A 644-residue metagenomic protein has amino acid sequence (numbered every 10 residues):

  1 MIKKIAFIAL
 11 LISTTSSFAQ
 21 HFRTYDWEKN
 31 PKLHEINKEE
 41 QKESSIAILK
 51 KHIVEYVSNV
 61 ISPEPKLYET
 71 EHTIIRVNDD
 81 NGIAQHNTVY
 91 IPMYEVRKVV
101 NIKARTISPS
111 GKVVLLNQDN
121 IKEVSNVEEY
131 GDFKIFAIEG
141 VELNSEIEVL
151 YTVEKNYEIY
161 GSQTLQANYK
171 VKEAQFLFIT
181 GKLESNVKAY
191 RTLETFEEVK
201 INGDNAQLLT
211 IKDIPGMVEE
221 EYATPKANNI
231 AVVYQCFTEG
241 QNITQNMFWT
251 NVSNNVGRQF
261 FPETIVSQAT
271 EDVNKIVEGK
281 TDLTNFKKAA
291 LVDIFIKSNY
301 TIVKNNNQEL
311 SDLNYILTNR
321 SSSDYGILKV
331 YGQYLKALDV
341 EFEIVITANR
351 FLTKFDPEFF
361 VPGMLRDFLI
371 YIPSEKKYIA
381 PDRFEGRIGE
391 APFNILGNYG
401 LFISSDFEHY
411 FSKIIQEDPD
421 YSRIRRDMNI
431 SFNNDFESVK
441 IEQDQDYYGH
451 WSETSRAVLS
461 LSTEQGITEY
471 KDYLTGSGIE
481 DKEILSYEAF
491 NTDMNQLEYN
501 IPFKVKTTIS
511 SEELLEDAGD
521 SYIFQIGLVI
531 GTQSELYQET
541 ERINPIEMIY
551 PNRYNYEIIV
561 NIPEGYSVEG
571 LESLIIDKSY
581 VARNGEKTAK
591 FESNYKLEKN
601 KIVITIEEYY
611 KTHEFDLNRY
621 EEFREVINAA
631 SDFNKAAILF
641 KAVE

Functional and structural regions predicted by a protein language model:
Q20-I91, Q416-N434, S438-Q445: Early extracytoplasmic/domain-onset interaction patches
F22-L33, E154-K170, Q175-N306, P419 (+3 more regions): Secretory-pathway-linked proteins and extracytosolic
K29-P31, Y90-L116, V171-Y190, V458-Y487 (+1 more regions): Solvent-exposed beta-hairpin/edge-strand motifs
T73, I147, F176, V292 (+4 more regions): Cysteine-centered nucleophilic/redox motifs
Q85, P92-Y94, G140-L193, E498-S579 (+1 more regions): Surface-exposed, acidic/Ser/Thr-rich flexible loop segments
I102-Q166, E194-N229, D282, N429 (+1 more regions): A surface-exposed beta-strand-loop module
G279, A290, Y325-Y410: Hydrophobic/aromatic-rich core segments of domains that either
L396, D406-E516: Long hydrophobic segments that form regular secondary structure
